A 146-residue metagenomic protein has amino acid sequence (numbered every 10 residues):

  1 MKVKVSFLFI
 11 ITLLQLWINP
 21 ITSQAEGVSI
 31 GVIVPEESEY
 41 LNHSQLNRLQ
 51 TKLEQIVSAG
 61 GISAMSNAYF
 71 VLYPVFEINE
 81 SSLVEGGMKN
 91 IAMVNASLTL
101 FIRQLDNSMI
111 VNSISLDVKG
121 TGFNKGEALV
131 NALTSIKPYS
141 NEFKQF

Functional and structural regions predicted by a protein language model:
M1-S6: Positively charged n-region of N-terminal signal peptides that target proteins for export
L8-W17: Bacterial N-terminal signal peptides
W17-E54, Q145-F146: A structural "domain/chain start" motif
S29, N95-S97, S115-D117: Ser/Thr- (and often Asn-) enriched beta-sheet segments in non-cytosolic proteins
N42-Q50, K89-A96, G122-L129: Solvent-exposed, acidic/flexible segments
K52-S63, S135, Y139-F143: Structured segments of extracytoplasmic/periplasmic soluble domains in secreted or envelope-associated proteins
S58-D106: A short, hydrophobic beta-strand-centered structural micro-motif
M109-F146: C-terminal/domain-edge helix-coil "capping" segments
